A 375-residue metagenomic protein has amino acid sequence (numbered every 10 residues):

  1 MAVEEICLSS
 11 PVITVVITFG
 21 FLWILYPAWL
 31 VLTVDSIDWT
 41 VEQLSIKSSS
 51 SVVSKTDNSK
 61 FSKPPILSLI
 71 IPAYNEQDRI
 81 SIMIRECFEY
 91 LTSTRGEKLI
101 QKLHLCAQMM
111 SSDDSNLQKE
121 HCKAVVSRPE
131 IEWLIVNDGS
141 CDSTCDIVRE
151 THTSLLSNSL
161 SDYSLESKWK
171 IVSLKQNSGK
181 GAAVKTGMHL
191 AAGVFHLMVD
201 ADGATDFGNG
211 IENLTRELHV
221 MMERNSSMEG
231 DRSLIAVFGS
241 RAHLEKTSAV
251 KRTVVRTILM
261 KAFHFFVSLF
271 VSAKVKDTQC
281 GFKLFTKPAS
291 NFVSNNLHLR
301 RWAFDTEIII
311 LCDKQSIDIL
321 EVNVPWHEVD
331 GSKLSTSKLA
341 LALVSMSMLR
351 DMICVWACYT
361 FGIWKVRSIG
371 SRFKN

Functional and structural regions predicted by a protein language model:
M1-I66, R216, N296-N375: Hydrophobic helical membrane-anchoring modules
L69, C87, G187, D202 (+5 more regions): Residue-level signature of catalytic and energy-coupling elements of molecular machines, predominantly ATP/GTP-dependent
I71, R95-D114, K119-S140, V172-L174: Short beta-strand/loop segment that forms part of the nucleotide-sugar
I71-E86, G139: Active-site beta-to-alpha loop of glycosyltransferases that engages the nucleotide-sugar donor
D78-I82, D142-D146, A182: Residue-level preference for short helical/loop micro-motifs built around acidic side chains
S127-I135, C145-L190: Conserved donor nucleotide-binding strand/loop of the catalytic core
N137-D146, G203: A conserved acidic beta->alpha catalytic loop
K168-L190, F195-M198, G208-W302, V329-L339 (+2 more regions): Acceptor/aglycone-binding surface of glycosyltransferases and processive sugar-polymer synthases
